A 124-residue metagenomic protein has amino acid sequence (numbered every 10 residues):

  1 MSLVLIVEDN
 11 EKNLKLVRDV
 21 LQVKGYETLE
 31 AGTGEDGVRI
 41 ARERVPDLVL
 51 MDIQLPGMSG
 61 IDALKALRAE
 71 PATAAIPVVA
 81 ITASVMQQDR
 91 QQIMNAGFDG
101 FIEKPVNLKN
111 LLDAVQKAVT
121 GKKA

Functional and structural regions predicted by a protein language model:
E8: Conserved acidic carboxylate
K12, T33-D36, S59-K65: Acidic catalytic/metal-coordinating carboxylates
K15-V23: Charged docking surfaces used in two-component/phosphorelay signaling
G25-G32, I40, I102: Short hydrophobic/Thr-rich beta-strand motif most characteristic of the beta2 strand and flanking loop of CheY-like
R39, I61-A74: Short amphipathic alpha-helix used as the core "switch/output" element in two-component signaling
R44-L50, L55: Active-site beta3 strand of CheY-like receiver
P56-S59, A74, M86: The feature encodes the CheY-like receiver
V106-Q116: C-terminal output helix
